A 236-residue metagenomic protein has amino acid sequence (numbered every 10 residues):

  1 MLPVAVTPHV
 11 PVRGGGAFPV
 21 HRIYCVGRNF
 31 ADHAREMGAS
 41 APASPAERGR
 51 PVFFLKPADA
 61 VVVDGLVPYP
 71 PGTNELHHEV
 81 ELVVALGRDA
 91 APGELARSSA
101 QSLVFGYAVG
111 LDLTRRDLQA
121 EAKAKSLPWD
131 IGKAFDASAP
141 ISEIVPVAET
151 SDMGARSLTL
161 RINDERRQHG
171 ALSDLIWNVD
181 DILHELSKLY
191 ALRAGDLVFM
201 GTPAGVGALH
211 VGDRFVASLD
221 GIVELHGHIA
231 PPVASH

Functional and structural regions predicted by a protein language model:
M1-F105: Extended, compositionally biased flexible segments
L2-F18, H33, A39-A41, P45-A46 (+1 more regions): Catalytic-pocket segment enriched in acidic/His residues
